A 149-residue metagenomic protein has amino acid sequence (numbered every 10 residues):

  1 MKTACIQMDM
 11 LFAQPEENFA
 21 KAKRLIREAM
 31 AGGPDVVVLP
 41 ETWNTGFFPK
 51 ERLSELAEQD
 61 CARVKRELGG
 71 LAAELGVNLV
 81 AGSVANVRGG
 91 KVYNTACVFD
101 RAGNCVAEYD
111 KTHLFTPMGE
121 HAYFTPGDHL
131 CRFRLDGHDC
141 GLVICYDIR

Functional and structural regions predicted by a protein language model:
M1-C5: Extreme N-terminal starter segment of soluble prokaryotic enzymes
Q7-A13: Short polar catalytic/cofactor-binding loops
D9, W43, V84-A85, D147-R149: Catalytic metal-binding/acid-base residues of hydrolase active sites
A13, F47, L114-P117: Conserved protein kinase catalytic core
Q14-N18, H121: Short, solvent-exposed loop/turn segments at secondary-structure boundaries
P15-E16, R24-R101, E108: Cys-nucleophile CN-hydrolase/nitrilase-fold catalytic domain and related Cys-dependent amidase chemistry that acts on
D60, V87-R149: Active-site catalytic loop in hydrolytic enzyme cores
